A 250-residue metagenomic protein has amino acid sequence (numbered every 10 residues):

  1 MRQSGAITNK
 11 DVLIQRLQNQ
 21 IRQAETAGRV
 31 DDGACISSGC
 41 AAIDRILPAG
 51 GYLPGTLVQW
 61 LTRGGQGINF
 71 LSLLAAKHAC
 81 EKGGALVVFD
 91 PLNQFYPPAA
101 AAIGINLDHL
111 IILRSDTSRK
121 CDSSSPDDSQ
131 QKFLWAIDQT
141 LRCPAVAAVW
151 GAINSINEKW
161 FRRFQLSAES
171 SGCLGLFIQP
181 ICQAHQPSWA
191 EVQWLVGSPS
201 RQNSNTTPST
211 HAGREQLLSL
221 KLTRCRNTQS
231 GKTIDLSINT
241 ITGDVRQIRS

Functional and structural regions predicted by a protein language model:
M1-F89, A99-I105, C121-K132, A136 (+4 more regions): Detector for small/aliphatic-rich hydrophobic stretches
V58-T62, I111-L113, A147-A152: Short, basic, glycine/proline-bearing loop/turn elements
R63, P91-N93, S115-D116, N154 (+1 more regions): Beta-hairpin (beta-strand-turn-beta-strand) motif
A85-V87, I103, H109, C121 (+5 more regions): Glycine-biased, small-residue-rich flexible motifs in mid-sequence functional cores and linkers
V87-V88, L110-L113, L174-Q179: Short hydrophobic alpha-helical runs that function as membrane-insertion/retention elements
N93-G104, D108-D128, A147, N157 (+1 more regions): Non-catalytic interfacial helical region
S125-Q202, S230: P-loop NTPase motor core
F177-S250: Phosphate-binding/switch region of NTP-binding enzymes
